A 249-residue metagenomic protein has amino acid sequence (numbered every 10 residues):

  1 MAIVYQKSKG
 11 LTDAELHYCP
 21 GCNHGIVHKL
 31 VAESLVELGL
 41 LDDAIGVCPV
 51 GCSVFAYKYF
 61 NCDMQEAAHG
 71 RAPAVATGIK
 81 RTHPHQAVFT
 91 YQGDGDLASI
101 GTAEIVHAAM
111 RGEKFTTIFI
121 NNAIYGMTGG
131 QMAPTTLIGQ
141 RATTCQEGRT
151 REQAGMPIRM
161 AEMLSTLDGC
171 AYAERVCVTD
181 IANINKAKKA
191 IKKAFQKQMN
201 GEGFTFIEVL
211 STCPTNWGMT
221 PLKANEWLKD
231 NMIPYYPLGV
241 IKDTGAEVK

Functional and structural regions predicted by a protein language model:
M1-F89, N200: Thiamine diphosphate
M1-V4, S8, D13, M199-K249: Flexible, low-complexity linker and terminal segments
V50-C52, N122-I124, D180, E208-N216: Glycine-rich beta-alpha junction loops
V50-G126, K189, K193: Thiamine diphosphate
C62-Q65, A108, A133-L137, K223-E226: Short, hinge-like loop/turn segments at secondary-structure boundaries
T102-H107, M127-R141: Active-site-proximal loop->helix
A133-N200: Conserved thiamine diphosphate
